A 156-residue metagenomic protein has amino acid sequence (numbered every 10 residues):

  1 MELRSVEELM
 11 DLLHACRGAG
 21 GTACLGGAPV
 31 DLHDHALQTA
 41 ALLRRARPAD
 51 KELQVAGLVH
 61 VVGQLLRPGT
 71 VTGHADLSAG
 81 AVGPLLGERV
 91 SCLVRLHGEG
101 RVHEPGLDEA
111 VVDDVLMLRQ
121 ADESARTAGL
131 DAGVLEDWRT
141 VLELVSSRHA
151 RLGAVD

Functional and structural regions predicted by a protein language model:
M1-D156: Metal-dependent phosphohydrolase cores
